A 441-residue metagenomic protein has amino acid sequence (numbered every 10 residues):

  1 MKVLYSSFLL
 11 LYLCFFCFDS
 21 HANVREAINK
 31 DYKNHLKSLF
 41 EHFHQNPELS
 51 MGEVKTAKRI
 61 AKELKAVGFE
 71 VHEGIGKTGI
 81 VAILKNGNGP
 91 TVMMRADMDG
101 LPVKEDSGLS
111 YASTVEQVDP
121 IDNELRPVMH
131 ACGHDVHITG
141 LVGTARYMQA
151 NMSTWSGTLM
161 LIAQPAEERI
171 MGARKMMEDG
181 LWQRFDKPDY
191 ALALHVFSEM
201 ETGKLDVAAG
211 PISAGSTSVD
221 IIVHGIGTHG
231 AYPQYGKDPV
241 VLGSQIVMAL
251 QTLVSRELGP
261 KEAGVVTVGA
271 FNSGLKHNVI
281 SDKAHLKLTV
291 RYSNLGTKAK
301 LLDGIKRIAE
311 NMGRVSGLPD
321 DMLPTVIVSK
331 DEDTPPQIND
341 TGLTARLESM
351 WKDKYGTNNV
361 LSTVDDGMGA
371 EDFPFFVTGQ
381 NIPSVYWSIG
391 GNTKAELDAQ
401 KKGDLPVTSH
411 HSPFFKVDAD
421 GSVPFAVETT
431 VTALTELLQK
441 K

Functional and structural regions predicted by a protein language model:
M1-S6: Positively charged n-region of N-terminal signal peptides that target proteins for export
S7-F16: Bacterial N-terminal signal peptides
F18-A22: Sec/Tat signal peptide C-region and signal peptidase I cleavage site
N23-H130, D135-G157: Acidic/His- and Gly-rich active-site-bordering loop/insert found across diverse amide/peptide-bond hydrolases
F43, A82, M94, H134 (+8 more regions): Divalent metal-coordination and catalytic microenvironments
A66, S244-K441: Metal-dependent amide/peptide-bond hydrolase catalytic core, centered on the "pita-bread" metallohydrolase fold
V81, D119-M129, D135-V136, Y147-M148 (+2 more regions): Histidine/acidic-residue-rich, glycine-tolerant segments that coordinate divalent metal ions
